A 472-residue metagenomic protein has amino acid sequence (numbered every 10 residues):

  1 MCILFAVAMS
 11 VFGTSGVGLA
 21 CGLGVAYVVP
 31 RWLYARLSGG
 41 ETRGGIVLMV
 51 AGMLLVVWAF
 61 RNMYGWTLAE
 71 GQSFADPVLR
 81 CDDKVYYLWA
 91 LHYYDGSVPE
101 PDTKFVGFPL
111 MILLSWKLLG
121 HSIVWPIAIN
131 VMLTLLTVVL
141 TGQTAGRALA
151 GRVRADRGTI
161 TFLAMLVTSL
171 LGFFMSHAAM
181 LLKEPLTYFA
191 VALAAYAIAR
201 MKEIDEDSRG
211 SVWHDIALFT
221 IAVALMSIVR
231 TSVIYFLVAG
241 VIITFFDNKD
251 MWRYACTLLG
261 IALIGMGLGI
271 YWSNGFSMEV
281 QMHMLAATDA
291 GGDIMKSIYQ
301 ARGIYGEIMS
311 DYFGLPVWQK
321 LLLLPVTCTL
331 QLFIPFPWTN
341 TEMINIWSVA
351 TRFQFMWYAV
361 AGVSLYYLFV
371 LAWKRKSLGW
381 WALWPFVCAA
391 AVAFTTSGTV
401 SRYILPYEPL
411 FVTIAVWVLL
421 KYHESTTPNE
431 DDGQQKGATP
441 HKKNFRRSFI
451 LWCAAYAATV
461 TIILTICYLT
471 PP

Functional and structural regions predicted by a protein language model:
M1-I3, V50-L54, W58, D215-I221 (+1 more regions): Transmembrane alpha-helix segments characteristic of polytopic inner-membrane glycan-assembly/cell-envelope
M1-W66, T257-G260, R447-L451: Start-transfer (signal-anchor) and selected internal transmembrane alpha helices of multi-pass inner/ER membrane
A6-V7, M175-S176, G210, H214-T231 (+3 more regions): Membrane-interface alpha helices of multi-pass inner-membrane proteins
V25-W32, G142, T327, Q331-K376: Hydrophobic, aromatic-rich transmembrane alpha-helices and their immediate juxtamembrane boundary segments
N62-W89, V98-M111, G120-H121, F336: Extracytoplasmic catalytic/substrate-binding loops of multi-pass membrane glycan-assembly enzymes
A128-R152, V363-Y367: Transmembrane-helix motifs of polytopic, lipid-linked glycan transferases
T141-L170: Transmembrane-helix signature of polytopic, membrane-embedded enzymes that assemble or transfer cell-envelope glycans
G151-T159, I204-H214, T341-W347, L365-P385: Membrane-interface helix-loop-helix junctions at transmembrane boundaries of multi-pass membrane enzymes, predominantly
